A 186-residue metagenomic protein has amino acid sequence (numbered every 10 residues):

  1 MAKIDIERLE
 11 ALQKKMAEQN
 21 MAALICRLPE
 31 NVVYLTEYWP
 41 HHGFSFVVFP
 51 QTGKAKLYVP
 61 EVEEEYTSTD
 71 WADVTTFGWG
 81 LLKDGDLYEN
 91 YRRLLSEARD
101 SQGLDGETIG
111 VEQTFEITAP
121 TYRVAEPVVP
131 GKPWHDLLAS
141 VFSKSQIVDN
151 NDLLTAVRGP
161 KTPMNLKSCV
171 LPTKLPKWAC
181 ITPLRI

Functional and structural regions predicted by a protein language model:
M1-W178: A composition/biophysics-driven feature that prefers long, compositionally simple stretches
V157, T182-I186: A charged, amphipathic alpha-helical module
